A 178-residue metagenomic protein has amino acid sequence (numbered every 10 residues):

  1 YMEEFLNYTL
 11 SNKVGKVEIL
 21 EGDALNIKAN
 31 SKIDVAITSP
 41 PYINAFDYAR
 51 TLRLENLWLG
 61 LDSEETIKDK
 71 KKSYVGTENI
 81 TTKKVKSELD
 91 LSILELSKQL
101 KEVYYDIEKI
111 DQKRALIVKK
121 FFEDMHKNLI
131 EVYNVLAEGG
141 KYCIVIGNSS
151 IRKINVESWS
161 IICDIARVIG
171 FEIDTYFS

Functional and structural regions predicted by a protein language model:
Y1-I37, Y42-I144, S149-S178: Class I S-adenosyl-L-methionine-dependent methyltransferase catalytic core
